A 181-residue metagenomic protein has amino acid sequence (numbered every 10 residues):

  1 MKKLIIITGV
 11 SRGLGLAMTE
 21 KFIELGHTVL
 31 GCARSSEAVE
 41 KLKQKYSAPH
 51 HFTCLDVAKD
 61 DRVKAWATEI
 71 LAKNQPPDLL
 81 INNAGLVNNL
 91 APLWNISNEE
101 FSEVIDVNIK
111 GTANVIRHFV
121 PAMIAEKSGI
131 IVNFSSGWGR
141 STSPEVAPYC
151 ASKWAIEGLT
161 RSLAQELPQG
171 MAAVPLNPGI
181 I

Functional and structural regions predicted by a protein language model:
S11-R12: Conserved glycine-rich cofactor-binding loop
L25-E40: Conserved glycine-rich Rossmann-like NAD(P)H-binding loop of the short-chain dehydrogenase/reductase
A91-L93, S97-S102: Substrate-binding pocket helix/loop in short-chain dehydrogenase/reductase
W94, S143-A147: Active-site loop immediately N-terminal to the catalytic Tyr-X3-Lys motif of short-chain dehydrogenase/reductase
I116, S152: Active-site helix of classical SDR
P121, Q165-E166: Alpha-helical segment proximal to the catalytic Tyr-Lys
S136: Residue(s) in the substrate-gating loop at a strand-loop-helix junction that position the organic substrate next
